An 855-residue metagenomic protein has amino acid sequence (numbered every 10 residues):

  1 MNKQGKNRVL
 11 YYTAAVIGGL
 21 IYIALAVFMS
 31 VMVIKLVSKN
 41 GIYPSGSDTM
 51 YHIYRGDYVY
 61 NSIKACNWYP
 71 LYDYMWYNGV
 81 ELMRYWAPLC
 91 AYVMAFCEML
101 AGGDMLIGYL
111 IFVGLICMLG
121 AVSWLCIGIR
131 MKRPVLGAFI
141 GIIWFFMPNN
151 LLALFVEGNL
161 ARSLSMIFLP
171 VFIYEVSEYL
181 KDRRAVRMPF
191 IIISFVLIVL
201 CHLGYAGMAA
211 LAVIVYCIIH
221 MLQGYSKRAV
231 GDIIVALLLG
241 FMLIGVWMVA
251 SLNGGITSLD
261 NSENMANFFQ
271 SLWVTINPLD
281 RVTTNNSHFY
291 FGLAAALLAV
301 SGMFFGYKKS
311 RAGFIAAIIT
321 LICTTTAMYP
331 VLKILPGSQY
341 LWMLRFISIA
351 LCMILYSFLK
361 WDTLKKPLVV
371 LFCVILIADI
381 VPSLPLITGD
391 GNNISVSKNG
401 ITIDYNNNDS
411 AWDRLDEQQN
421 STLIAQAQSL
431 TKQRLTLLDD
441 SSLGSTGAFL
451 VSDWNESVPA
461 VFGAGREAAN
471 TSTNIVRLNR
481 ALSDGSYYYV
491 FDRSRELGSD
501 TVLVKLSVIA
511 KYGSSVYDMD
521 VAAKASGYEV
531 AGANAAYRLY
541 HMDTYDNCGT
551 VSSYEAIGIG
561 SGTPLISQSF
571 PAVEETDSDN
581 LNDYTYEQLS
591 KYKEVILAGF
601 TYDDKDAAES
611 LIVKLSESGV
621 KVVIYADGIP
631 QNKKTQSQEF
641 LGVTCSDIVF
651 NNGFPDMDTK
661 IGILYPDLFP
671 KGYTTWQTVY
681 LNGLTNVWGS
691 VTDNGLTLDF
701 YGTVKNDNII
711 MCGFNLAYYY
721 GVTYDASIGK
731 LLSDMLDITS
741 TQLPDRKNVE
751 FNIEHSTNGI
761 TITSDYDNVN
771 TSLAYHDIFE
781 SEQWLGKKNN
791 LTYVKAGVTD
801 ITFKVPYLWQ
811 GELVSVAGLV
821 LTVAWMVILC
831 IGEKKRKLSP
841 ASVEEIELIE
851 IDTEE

Functional and structural regions predicted by a protein language model:
N2-Y405, T422, T501, V530-A533 (+3 more regions): Membrane-embedded transmembrane-helix bundle of lipid-linked glycan/lipid transferases
K3-R8, G560-G562, S740-E855: Active-site-proximal, structured, solvent-exposed surfaces of multi-pass membrane proteins that position macromolecular
A153-L154, M208-A209, S251, G444-G447 (+5 more regions): Extracytoplasmic/secreted cell-surface and envelope-processing proteins
F195, P330, A378-S410, Q426-T501 (+6 more regions): Extracytoplasmic/lumenal acceptor-recognition loop(s) of multi-pass membrane glycoenzymes
Q426, S515-M519, Q568-P571, Q588 (+1 more regions): A short acidic, amphipathic alpha-helical/loop segment
R495, A510-K511, V516-A522, A536-H541 (+2 more regions): Catalytic cores of secreted or luminal carbohydrate-active enzymes
D606-L664: A glycine-rich, often tryptophan-bearing local segment used as a flexible ligand/cofactor-contacting loop or short
G653-K705, Y720, A774: Catalytic beta-strand/loop cores that center a nucleophilic Ser/Cys/Thr and support acyl-enzyme chemistry
